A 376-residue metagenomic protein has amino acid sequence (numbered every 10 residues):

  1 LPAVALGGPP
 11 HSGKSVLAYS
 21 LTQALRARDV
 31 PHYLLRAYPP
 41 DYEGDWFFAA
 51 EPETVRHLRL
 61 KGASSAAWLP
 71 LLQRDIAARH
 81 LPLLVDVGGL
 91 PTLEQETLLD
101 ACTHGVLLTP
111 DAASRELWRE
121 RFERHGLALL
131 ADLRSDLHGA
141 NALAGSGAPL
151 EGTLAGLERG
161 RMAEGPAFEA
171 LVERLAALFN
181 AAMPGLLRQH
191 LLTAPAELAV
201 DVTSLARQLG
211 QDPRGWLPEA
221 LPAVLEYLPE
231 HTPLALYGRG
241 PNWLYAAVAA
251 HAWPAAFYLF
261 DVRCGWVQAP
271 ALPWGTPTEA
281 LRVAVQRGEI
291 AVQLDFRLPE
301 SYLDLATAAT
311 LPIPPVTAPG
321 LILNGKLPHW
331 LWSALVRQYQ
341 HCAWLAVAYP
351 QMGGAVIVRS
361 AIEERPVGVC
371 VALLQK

Functional and structural regions predicted by a protein language model:
L1-V4, T232: Pre-Walker A (Motif I) flank of P-loop NTPase domains
V4-Q23: Glycine-rich phosphate-binding P-loop
G7-P10, A37-P39, V87-G89, L108-D111 (+5 more regions): Structural motif
A27-D45: Short beta-strand-centered segment that lines the nucleotide-binding/catalytic pocket of NTP-utilizing
W46-A63: Conserved NTP-binding/hydrolysis module of P-loop NTPases
R59, I76-T92: Switch II (G3) loop of P-loop NTPases
G89-A167: Conserved catalytic-core segment of NTP-binding enzymes
F168-I322, K326, W330-K376: Long, low-complexity, Lys/Arg-enriched
